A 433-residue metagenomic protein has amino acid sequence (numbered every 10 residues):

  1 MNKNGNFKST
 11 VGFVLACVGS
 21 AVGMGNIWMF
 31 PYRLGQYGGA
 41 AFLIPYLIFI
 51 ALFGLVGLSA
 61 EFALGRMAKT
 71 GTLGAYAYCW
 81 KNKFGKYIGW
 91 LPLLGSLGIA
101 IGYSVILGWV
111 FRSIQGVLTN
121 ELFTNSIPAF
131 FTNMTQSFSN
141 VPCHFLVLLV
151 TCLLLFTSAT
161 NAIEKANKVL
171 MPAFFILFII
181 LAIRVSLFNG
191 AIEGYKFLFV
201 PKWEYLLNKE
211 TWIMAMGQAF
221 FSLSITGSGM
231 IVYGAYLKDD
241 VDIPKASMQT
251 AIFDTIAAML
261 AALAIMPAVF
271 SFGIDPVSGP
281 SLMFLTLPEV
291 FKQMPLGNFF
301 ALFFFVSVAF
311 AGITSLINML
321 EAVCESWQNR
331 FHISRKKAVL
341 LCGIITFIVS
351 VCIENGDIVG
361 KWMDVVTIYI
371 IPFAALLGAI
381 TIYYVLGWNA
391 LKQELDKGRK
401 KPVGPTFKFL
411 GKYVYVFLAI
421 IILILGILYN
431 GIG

Functional and structural regions predicted by a protein language model:
M1-M29, G57-F62, R66-C79, K83-Y87 (+3 more regions): Membrane-interface "cap" regions at the ends of multi-pass membrane proteins
N2-F7, V11, E164, K168-I313 (+1 more regions): Membrane-embedded translocation segments of transport machinery
N2-G5, Y32-Y37, M67-L91, S104-A162 (+5 more regions): Inter-helical loop and helix-membrane interface segments of multi-pass membrane transporters/permeases
N6, G12-V14, S20, F138-P142 (+5 more regions): Loop-to-transmembrane helix boundary motifs in multi-pass membrane proteins
S9-F49, S228-G234, V241-M248, I252-T255 (+2 more regions): Transmembrane helix-boundary motif of multi-pass solute transporters/channels
M29-Y46, W80, N161-L170, K245 (+6 more regions): Transmembrane helix-loop boundary segments of multi-pass membrane transporters
G74, L107-T135, Y236-D240, K245 (+4 more regions): Helix-loop-helix connectors at the membrane interface of multi-pass transporters/channels
I88-L93, V323, R330-G343, V365-I427: C-terminal membrane-solvent junction of multi-pass transporters and transport-like membrane proteins
